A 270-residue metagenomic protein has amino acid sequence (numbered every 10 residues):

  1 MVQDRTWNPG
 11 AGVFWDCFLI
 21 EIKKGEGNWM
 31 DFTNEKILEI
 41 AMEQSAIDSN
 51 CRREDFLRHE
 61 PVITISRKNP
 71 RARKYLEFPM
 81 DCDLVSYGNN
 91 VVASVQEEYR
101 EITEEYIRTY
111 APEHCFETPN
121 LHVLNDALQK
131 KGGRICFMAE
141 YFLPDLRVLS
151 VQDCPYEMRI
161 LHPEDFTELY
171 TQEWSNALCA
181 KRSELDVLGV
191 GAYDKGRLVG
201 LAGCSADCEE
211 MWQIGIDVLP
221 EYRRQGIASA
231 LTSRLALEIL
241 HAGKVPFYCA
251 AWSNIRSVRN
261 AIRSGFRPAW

Functional and structural regions predicted by a protein language model:
V13, C17-W29, N34-F166: Acyl-donor-binding surface of acyltransferase catalytic domains
F78-M80, K181-V190, W212: A short helix-loop-beta-strand connector motif used in the catalytic cores of GNAT acetyltransferases and, in some
L188-A202: Conserved beta-hairpin
M211, I216-A230: Conserved glycine-rich acetyl-CoA-binding loop
R224-L237, R259, R263: Conserved acetyl-CoA-binding loop-helix of GNAT-fold acetyltransferases
I239-A251: Conserved GNAT acetyl-CoA-binding A-motif
Y248-I262: Conserved beta-strand-loop-alpha-helix junction that forms the acyl-donor binding cleft
I262-W270: Conserved acetyl-CoA-binding loop of GNAT-fold acetyltransferases
